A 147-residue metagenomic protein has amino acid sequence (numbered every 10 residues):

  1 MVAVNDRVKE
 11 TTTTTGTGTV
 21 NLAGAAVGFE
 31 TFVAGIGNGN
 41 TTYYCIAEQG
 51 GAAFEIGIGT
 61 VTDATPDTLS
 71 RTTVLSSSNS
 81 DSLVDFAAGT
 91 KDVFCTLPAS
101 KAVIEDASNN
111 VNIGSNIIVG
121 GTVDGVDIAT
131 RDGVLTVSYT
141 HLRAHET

Functional and structural regions predicted by a protein language model:
M1-S100: N-terminal assembly/attachment segments of tailed bacteriophage virion structural proteins
V20-L22, G28, D63, I118 (+3 more regions): Intrinsically disordered, low-complexity, compositionally biased regions/tails
N79, A87, A129, L135-T136: Generic alpha-helical propensity signal that fires on short helical segments and nearby coil/disordered stretches
K101-V123, I128-L135, L142: Low-complexity, small-hydrophobic/phenylalanine-enriched stretches that adopt extended beta/coil conformations used
T140-T147: Conserved small/polar residues in nucleotide/adenosyl-binding loops
